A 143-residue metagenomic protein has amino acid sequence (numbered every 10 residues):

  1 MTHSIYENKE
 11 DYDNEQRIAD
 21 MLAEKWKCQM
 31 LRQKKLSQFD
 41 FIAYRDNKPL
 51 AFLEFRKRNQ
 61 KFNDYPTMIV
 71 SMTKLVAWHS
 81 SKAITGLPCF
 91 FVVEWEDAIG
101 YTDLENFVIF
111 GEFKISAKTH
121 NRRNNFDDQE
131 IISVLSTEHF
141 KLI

Functional and structural regions predicted by a protein language model:
M1-K35: Acidic-basic catalytic patches of nuclease active cores, encompassing PD-(D/E)XK and other metal-cofactor nuclease
T2-K9, E24, R56-Y101: Catalytic cores of nucleic-acid endonucleases
Y6, E24-W26, Y44, H79 (+1 more regions): Non-catalytic C-terminal interaction segments of nucleic acid-processing enzymes
R32-Q33, I42-Y44, A83: Short, conserved, surface-exposed binding loops centered on an aromatic residue
K35-F39, D97-I99: Short acidic/glycine-enriched loop/turn segments that link adjacent beta-strands
L36-Q38, K48-F52, T73, I84-G86: Short connector loops at helix/strand junctions that flank enzyme active sites, especially segments positioning acidic
F39-F41, F90-F91: Residue-level detector of beta-strand structural context in well-folded domains
F41-K61: Conserved catalytic cores of phosphodiester-cleaving nucleases, focusing on short active-site segments
